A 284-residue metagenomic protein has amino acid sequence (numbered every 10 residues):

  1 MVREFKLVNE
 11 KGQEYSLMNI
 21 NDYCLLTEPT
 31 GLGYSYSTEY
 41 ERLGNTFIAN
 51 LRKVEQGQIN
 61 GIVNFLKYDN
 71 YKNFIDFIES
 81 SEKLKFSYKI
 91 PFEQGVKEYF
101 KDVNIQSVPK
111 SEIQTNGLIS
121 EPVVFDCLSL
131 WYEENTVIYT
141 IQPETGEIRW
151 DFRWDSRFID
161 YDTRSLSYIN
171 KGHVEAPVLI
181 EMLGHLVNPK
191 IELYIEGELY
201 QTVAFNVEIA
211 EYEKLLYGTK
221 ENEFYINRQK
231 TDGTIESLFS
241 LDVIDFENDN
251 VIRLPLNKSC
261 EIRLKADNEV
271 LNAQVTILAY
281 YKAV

Functional and structural regions predicted by a protein language model:
M1-Q56, F100-S111: Solvent-exposed edge beta-strands and adjacent loop segments that serve as assembly or binding interfaces
L7, D126-W131, Y139, T145 (+2 more regions): Mixed-charge, glycine-accented linear interaction segment located at domain edges/termini
C24-T27, S87-E134: Short beta-strand and beta-hairpin "edge-sheet" elements
T38-D69, G117-W131, C260: Oligomerization/assembly interface segments of phage tail-like spikes and tubes
I48-L51, E112-I113, S167, D249-I252: Beta-strand-rich interaction surfaces with strong enrichment in secreted/lumenal proteins
N64-V108, R263: Short, acidic/charged, Gly/Pro-enriched secondary-structure junctions
N73-E79, I119-E121, V137-Q142: "Short basic amphipathic alpha-helical interaction patches in structured regions
Q142-V284: Intrinsically disordered, low-complexity segments enriched in serine, threonine, and glycine
